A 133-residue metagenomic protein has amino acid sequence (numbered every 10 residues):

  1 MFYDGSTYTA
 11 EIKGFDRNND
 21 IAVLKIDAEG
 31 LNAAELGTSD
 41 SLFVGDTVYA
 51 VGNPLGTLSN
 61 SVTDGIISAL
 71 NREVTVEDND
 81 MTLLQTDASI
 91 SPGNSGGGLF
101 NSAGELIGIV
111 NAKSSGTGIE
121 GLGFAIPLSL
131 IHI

Functional and structural regions predicted by a protein language model:
M1-I131: Serine-dependent protease modules
